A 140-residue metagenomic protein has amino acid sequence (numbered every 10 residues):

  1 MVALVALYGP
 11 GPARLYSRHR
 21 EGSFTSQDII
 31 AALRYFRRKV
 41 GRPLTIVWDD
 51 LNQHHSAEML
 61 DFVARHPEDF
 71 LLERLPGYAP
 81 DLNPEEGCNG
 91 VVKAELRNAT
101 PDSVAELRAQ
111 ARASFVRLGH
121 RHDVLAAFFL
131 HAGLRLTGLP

Functional and structural regions predicted by a protein language model:
M1-P140: Short functional hotspots at interaction and active-site rims
